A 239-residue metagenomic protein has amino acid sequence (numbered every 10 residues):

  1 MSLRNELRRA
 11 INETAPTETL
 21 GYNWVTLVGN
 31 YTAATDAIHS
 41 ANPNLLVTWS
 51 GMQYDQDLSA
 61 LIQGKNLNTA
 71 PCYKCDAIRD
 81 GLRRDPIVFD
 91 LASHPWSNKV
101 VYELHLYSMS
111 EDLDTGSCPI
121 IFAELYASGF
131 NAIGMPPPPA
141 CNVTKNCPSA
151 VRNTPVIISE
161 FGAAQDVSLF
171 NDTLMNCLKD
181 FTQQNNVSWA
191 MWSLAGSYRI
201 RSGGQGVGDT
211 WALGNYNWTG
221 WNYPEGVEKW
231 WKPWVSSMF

Functional and structural regions predicted by a protein language model:
M1-S2: Hydrophobic alpha-helical segments with transmembrane-like composition
E6-V187, D209, G214, Y223: Extracellular glycoside hydrolase catalytic/binding regions
M175-F239: Extended, alpha-helix-rich binding/interface surfaces that flank or overlap catalytic cores and mediate recognition
